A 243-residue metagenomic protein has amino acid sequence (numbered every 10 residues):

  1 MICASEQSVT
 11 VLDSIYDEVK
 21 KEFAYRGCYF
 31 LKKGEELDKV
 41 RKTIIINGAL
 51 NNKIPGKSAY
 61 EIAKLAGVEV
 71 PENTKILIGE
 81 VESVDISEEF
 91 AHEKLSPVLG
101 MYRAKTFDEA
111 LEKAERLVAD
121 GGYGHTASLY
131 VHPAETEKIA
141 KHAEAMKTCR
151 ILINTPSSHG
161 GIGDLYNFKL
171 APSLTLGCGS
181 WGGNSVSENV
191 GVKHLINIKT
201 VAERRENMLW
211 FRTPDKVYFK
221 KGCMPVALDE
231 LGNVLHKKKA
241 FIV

Functional and structural regions predicted by a protein language model:
M1-D85: ALDH superfamily catalytic-core signature
E6, G124, K237-K239: A general structural motif
V11, G79-E80, M101-K105, V217-M224: Short acidic-hydrophobic, aromatic-tinged amphipathic segments that line or gate anion-handling sites
S14, A134-E137, G222: Alpha-helix/helix-capping structural signal
E18-E22, E61-L65, E109, K113 (+3 more regions): Alpha-helical scaffold segments in soluble metabolic enzymes
V68-M208: Conserved C-terminal structural/oligomerization subdomain of aldehyde/semialdehyde dehydrogenase
N207-V243: An N-terminal, well-structured beta->alpha segment
